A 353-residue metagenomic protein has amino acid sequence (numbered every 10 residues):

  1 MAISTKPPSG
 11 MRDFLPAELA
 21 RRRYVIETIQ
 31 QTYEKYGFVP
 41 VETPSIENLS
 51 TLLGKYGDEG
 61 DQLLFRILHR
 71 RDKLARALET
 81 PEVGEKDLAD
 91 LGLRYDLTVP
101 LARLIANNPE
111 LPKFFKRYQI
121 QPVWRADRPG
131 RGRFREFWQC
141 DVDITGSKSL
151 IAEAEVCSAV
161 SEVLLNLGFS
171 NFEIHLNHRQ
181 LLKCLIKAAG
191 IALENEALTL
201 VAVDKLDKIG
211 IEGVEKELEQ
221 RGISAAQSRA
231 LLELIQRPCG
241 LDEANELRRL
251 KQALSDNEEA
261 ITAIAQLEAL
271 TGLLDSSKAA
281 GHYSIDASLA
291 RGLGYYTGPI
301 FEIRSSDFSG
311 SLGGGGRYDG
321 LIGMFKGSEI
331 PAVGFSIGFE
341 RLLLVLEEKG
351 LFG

Functional and structural regions predicted by a protein language model:
M1-R22, R76-K86: Auxiliary tRNA-acceptor-end handling modules of aminoacyl-tRNA synthetases
F14, F65-I67, L312: Short clusters of hydrophobic/aromatic residues that line enzyme substrate/ligand-binding pockets
L15, A192, S224-A225: Ser/Thr-centered flexible coil motifs
A20-F38, E47-N48, V83-L88, D96-S170 (+3 more regions): Positively charged, Gly/Ser-enriched RNA/tRNA-binding surfaces
S45-L91: Polyanion/phosphate-binding surface patch
K55-E59, A188-G190, P299: Short low-complexity, flexible loop/linker segments enriched in glycine and/or proline with clustered acidic
G60-L74, I191-L218, S305-F308: Acidic, His- and aromatic-enriched active-site or binding-groove loops in soluble protein domains that engage sugars
E173-N177: Short internal beta-strands
